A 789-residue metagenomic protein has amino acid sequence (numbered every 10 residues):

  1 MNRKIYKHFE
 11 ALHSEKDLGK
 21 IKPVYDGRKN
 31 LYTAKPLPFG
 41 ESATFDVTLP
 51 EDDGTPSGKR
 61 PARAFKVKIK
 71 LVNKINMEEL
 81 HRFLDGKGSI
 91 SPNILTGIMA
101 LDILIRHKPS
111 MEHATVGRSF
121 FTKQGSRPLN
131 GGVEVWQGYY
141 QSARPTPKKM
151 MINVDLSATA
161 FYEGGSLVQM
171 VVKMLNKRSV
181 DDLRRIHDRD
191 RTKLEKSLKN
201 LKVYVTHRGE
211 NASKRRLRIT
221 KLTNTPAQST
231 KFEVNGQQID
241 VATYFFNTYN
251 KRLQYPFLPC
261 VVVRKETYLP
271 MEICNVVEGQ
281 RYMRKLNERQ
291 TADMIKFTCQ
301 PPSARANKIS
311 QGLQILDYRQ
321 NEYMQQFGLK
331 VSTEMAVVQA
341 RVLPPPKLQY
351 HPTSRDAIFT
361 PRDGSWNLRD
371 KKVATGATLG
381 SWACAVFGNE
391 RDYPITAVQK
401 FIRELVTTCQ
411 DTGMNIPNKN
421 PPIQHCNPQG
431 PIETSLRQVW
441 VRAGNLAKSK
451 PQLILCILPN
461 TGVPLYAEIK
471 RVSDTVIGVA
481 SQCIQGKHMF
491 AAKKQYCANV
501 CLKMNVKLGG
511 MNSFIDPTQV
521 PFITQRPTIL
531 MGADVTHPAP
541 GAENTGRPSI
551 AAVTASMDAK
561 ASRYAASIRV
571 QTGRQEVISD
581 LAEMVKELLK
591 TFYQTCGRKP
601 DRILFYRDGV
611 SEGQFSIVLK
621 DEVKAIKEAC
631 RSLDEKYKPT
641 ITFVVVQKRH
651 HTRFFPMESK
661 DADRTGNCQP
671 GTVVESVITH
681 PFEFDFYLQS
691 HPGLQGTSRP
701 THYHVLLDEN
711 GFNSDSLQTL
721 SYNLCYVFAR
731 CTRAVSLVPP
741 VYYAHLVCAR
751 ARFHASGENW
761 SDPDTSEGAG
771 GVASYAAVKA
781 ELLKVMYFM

Functional and structural regions predicted by a protein language model:
M1-M789: Long, low-complexity, intrinsically disordered terminal regions
